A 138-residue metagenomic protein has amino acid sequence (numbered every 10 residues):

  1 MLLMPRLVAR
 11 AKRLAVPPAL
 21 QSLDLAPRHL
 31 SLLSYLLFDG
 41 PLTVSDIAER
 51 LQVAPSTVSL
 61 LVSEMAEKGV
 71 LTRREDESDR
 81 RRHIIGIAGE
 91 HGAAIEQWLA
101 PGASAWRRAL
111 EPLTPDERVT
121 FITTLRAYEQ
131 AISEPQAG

Functional and structural regions predicted by a protein language model:
M1-D24: N-terminal leader segment of winged-helix/HTH proteins
L23-H29, T114-R118: Short helix-coil-helix linker/hinge
S31-L37, A93: Pre-recognition alpha-helix immediately N-terminal to the DNA-recognition helix within helix-turn-helix or winged-helix
D39-T43: Short capping segments at the starts of secondary-structure elements
A54: Helix-turn-helix DNA-binding motif, specifically the short coil turn and the N-cap/start of the second
S63-I122: Charged, amphipathic alpha-helical coiled-coil/dimerization segments
D116-G138: C-terminal regulatory/oligomerization modules of transcriptional regulators
